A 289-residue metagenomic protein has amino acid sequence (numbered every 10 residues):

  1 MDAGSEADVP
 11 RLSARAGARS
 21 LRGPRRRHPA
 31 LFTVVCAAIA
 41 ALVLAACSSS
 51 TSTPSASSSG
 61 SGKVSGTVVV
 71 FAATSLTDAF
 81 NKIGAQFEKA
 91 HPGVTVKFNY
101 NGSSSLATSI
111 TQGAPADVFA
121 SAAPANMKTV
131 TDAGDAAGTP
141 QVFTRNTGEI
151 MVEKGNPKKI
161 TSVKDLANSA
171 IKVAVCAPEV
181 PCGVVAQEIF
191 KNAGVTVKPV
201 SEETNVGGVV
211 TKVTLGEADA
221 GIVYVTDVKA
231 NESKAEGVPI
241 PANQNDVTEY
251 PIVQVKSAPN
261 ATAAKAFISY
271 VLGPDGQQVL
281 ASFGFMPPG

Functional and structural regions predicted by a protein language model:
M1-A45: Sec-dependent bacterial lipoprotein signal peptides
G23, V43-K89, T95, S104 (+5 more regions): Exported/periplasmic ABC-transporter solute-binding proteins
V94-T95, D117, A137, A235: Secondary-structure boundary/capping positions in well-ordered alpha/beta enzyme cores
A114-A116, E217: Short acidic/histidine-rich motifs immediately flanking catalytic phosphotransfer sites in two-component signaling
E149: N-terminal glycine-rich flavin-associated loop
